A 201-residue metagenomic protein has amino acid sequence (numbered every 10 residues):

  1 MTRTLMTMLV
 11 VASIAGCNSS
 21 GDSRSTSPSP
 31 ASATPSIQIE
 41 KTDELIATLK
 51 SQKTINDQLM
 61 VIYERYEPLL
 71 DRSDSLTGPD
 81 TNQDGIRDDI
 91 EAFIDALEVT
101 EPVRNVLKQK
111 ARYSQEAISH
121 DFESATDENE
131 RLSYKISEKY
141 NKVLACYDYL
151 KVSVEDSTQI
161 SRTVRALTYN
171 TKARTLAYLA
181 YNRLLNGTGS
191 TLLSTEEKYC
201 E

Functional and structural regions predicted by a protein language model:
T2-M8: Sec-dependent signal peptide recognition, specifically the positively charged N-region followed immediately by
S13-G16: C-terminal motif of bacterial Sec signal peptides marking the signal peptidase cleavage site
N18-Q83, D89-E201: Calcium-binding acidic motifs and repeat modules
